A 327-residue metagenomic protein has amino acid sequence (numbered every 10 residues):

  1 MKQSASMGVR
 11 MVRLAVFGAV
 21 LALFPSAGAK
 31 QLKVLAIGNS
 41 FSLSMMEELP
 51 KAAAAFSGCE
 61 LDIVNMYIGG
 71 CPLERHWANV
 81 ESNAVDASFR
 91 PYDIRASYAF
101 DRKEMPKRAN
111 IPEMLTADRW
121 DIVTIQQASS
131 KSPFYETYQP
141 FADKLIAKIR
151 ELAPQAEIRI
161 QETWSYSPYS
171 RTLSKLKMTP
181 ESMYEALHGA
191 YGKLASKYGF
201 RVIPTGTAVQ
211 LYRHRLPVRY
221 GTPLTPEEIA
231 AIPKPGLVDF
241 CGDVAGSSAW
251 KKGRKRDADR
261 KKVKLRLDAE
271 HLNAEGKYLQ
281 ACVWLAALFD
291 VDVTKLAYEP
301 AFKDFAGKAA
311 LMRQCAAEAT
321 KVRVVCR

Functional and structural regions predicted by a protein language model:
K2-A15: Bacterial N-terminal signal peptides that target proteins for export
R13-L23: Bacterial N-terminal signal peptides
A27-Q31: Boundary at the C-terminal end of the N-terminal hydrophobic targeting segment
K33, L43-A142, K148, S167: Conserved SGNH/GDSL esterase-like catalytic core that processes O-acyl groups on lipids and polysaccharides
L35-I37, Q161: Short hydrophobic segments within beta-strands
L43-E47, A274-A286: A structural signal for well-ordered alpha-helical segments within the folded catalytic domains of diverse enzymes
R108-A274, A286, K295: Alpha-helical cap/lid subdomain in secreted, periplasmic, or secretory-pathway luminal O-acyl-processing enzymes
T294, Y298-R327: A cross-kingdom marker for long, charged
